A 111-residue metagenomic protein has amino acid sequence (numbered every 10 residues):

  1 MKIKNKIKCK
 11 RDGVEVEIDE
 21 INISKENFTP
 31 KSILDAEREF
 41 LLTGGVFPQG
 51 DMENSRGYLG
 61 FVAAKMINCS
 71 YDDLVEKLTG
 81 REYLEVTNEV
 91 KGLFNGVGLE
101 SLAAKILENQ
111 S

Functional and structural regions predicted by a protein language model:
M1-S111: Short, surface-exposed, charged amphipathic helix/loop patches that serve as local interaction elements
